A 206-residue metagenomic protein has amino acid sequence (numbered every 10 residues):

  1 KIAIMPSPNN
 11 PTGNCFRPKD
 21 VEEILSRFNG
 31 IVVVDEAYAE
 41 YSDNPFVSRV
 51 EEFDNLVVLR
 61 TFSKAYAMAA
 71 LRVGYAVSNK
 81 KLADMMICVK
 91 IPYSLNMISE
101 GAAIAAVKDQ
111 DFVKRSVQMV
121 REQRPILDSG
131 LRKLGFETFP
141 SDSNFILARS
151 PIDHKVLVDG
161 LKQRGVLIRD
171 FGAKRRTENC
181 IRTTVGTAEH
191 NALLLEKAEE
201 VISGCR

Functional and structural regions predicted by a protein language model:
I2-P6, V33, Y75-V77: Structural motif
P11-A65: Active-site pre-lysine segment of PLP-dependent enzymes
K19, Q163-R164, A173-R206: PLP-dependent enzyme catalytic core of the Aspartate aminotransferase-like
N55-R132, F136-F139: PLP-dependent aminotransferase class I/II
A70, D142-S143, R175-N179: Short acidic/glycine-enriched loop/turn segments that link adjacent beta-strands
S78, A148-I152, V185-T187: Short beta-strand-to-loop capping motifs
V120, R132-R164: Conserved PLP-binding catalytic core of the aspartate aminotransferase-like
